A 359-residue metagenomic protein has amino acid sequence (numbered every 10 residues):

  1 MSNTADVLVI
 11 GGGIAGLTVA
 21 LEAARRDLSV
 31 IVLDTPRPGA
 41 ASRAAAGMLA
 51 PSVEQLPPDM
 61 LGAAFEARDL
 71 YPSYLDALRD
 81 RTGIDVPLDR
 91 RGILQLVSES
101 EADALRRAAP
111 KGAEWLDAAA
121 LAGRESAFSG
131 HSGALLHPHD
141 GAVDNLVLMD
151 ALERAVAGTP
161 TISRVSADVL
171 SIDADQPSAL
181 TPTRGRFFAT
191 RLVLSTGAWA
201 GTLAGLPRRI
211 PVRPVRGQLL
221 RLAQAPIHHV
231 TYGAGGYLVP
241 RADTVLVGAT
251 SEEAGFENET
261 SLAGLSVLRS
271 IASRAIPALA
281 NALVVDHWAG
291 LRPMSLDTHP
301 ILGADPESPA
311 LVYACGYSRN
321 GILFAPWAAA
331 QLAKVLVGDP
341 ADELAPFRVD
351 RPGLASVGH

Functional and structural regions predicted by a protein language model:
A5-I31: N-terminal Rossmann-like FAD-binding beta1-loop-alpha1 element of flavoenzymes
L8-I10, F187-W199, A329: Short hydrophobic core segments
T18-R26, T35, G47-M48, I84-D89 (+1 more regions): Active-site substrate-recognition segment that forms the wall of the catalytic cavity or substrate channel
D34, D117-A118, V165-D168, D173 (+1 more regions): Short loop/edge segments at beta-strand edges and connector loops that shape dinucleotide/nucleotide cofactor-binding
G47-R124, I271-A272: Dinucleotide-binding Rossmann-like beta1-alpha1 core, especially the glycine-rich loop that anchors the ADP
L56, I84-Q95, G112-A155, T159 (+3 more regions): Helix-loop-beta segment of a Rossmann-like dinucleotide-binding subdomain
L135-T183, F187-R191: Helical element adjacent to the flavin cofactor pocket in flavoenzyme catalytic cores
A282-H359: C-terminal catalytic lobe of FAD-dependent flavoproteins
